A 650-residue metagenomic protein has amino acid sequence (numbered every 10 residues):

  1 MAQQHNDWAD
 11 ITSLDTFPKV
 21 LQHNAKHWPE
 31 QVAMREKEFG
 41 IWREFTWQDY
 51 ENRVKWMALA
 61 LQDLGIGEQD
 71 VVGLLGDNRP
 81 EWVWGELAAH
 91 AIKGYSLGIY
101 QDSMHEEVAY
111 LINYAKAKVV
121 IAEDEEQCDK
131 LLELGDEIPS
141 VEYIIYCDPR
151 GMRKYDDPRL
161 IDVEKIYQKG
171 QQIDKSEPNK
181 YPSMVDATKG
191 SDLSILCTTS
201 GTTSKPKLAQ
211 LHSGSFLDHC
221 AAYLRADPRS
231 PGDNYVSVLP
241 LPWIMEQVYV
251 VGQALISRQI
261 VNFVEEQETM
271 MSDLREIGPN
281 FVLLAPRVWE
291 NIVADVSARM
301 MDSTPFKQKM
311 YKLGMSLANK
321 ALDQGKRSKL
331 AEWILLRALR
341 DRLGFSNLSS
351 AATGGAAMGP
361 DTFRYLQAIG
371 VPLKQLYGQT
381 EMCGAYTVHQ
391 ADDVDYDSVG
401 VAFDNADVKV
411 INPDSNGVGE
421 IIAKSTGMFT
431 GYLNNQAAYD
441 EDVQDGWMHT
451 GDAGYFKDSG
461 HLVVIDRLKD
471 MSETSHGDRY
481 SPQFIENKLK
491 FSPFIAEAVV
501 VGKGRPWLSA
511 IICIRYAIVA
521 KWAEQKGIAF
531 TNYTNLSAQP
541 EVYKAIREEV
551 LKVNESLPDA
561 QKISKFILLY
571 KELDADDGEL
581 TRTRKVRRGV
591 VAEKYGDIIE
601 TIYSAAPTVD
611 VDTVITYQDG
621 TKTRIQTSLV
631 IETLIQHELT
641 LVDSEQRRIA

Functional and structural regions predicted by a protein language model:
Q22, A91-K169, S183: Structural core segment of the AMP-binding/adenylate-forming
P29-V32, E164-Y167, Q171-T198, K205 (+1 more regions): Conserved pre-ATP/AMP-binding loop-to-beta segment of ANL
A33-L87, M104-A109, D162-K165, L211-G214: Conserved AMP-binding/adenylate-forming core of the ANL superfamily
E44-Q48, D186, S194-C220: Conserved AMP-binding A3 loop
E51-W56, A209-S230, R337: Conserved structural elements of the adenylate-forming
L160-K165, N280-L283, D295-V394, A496: Gly/Ser/Thr-rich phosphate-binding loop
L217-N234, L241-K329, W333: Conserved AMP-binding/adenylation subdomain of ANL enzymes
K409, S415-T474, G502: Conserved ATP-binding/catalytic segment of the ANL
